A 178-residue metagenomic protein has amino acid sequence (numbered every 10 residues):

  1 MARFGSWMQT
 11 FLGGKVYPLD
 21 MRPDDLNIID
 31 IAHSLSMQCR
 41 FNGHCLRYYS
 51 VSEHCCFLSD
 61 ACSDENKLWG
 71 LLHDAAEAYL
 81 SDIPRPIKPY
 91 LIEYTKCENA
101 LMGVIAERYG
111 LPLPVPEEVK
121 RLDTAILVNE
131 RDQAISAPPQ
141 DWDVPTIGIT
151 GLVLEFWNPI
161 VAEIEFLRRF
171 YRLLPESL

Functional and structural regions predicted by a protein language model:
M1-L178: Metal-dependent phosphohydrolase cores
